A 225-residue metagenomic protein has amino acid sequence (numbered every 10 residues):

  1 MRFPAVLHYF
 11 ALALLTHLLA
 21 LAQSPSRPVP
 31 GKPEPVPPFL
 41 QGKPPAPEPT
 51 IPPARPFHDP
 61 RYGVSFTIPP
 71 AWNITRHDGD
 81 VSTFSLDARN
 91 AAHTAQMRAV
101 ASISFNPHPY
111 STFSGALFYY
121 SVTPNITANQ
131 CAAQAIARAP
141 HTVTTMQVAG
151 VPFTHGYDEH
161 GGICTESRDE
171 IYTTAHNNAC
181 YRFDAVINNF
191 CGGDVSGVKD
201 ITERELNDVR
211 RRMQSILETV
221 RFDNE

Functional and structural regions predicted by a protein language model:
M1-V6: Positively charged n-region of N-terminal signal peptides that target proteins for export
H8-H17: Bacterial N-terminal signal peptides
T16, N125, Y157-D158: Processing junctions and N-termini across compartments
A20-A22: Boundary at the C-terminal end of the N-terminal hydrophobic targeting segment
S26-P60, V64: N-terminal low-complexity, Pro/Thr/Ser-rich intrinsically disordered segments that act as propeptides or flexible
P28-P30, P35-Q41, A135-E225: Short, well-structured beta-strand
P49-I51, R76-D80, T145-P152: Short, ordered beta-strand-loop transition motifs
P56-Q134, I163-T173: Secretory pathway targeting signatures of secreted, lumenal, and periplasmic proteins
